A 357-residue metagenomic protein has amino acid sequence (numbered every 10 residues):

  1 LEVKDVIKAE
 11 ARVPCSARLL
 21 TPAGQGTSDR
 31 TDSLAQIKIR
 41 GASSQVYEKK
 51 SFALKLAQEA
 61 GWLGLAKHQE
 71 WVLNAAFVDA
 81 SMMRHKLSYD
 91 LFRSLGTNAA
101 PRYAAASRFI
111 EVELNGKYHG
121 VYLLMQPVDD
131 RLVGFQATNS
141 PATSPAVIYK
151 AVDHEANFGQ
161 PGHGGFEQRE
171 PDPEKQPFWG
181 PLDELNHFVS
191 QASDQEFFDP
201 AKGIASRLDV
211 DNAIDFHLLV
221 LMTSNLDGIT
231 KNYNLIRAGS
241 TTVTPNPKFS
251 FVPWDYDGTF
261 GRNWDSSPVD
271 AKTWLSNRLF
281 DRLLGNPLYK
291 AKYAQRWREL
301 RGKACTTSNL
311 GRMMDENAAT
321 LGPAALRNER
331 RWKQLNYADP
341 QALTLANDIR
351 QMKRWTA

Functional and structural regions predicted by a protein language model:
L1-L87: Conserved NTP-binding catalytic cores of kinases and kinase-like/nucleotidyltransferase enzymes across multiple kinase
D5-V13, R30-A35, G41-S43, Y47-E48 (+2 more regions): Middle-to-C-terminal accessory/interaction subdomains
E10, Y103-A105: Short solvent-exposed loop/turn micro-motifs enriched in small/polar/acidic residues
S51-G61, H68-M82, A100-Y103, I110 (+2 more regions): Internal "kinase-insert"/substrate-recognition segments embedded within catalytic cores of ATP-dependent enzymes
L54, F92, M125, Y293 (+1 more regions): A residue-level signal for conserved active-site and pocket-lining positions in enzyme catalytic cores
K86-N98: Metal-dependent nuclease catalytic cores in nucleic-acid-processing enzymes, especially RNase H-like/related
S107-R108, K231: Short loop/turn microsegments at loop-to-beta-strand junctions
